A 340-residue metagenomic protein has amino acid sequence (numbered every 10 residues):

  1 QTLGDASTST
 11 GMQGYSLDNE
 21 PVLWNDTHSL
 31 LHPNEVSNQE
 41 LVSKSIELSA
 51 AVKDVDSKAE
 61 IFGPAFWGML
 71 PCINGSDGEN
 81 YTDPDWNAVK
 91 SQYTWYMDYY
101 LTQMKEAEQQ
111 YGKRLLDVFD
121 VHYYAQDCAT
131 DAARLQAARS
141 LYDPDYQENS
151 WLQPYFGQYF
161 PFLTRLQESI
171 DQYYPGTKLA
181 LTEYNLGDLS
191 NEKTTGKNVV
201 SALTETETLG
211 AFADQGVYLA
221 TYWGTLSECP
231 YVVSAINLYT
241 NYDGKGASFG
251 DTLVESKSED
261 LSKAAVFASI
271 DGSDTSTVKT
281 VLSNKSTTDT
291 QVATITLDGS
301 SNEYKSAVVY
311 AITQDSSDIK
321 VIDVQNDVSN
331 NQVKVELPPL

Functional and structural regions predicted by a protein language model:
T2-L3, Q13, N38-V200: Noncatalytic carbohydrate-binding groove/subsite architecture in carbohydrate-active enzymes
S7-T10, S16, D54-D56, Q110-L115 (+4 more regions): Extracellular/periplasmic catalytic domains that process cell-envelope and extracellular macromolecules
P21-N25, G68-C72, A125-T130, L186-K193 (+4 more regions): Flexible loop/turn segments at secondary-structure boundaries
N25-E35, G75: Catalytic cores of eukaryotic secretory-pathway lumenal/extracellular enzymes that build and remodel glycoconjugates
K178, S190-N191, S248, V278-V281 (+3 more regions): Extended hydrophobic-aromatic, low-complexity segments
N198, L209-K279, D315-I319: Glycan-recognition and catalytic regions of carbohydrate-active enzymes
D260-E303, L340: Carbohydrate-binding surface patches
S301-P339: Acidic, Ser/Thr/Pro-rich beta/coil linker or hinge segments at domain junctions
